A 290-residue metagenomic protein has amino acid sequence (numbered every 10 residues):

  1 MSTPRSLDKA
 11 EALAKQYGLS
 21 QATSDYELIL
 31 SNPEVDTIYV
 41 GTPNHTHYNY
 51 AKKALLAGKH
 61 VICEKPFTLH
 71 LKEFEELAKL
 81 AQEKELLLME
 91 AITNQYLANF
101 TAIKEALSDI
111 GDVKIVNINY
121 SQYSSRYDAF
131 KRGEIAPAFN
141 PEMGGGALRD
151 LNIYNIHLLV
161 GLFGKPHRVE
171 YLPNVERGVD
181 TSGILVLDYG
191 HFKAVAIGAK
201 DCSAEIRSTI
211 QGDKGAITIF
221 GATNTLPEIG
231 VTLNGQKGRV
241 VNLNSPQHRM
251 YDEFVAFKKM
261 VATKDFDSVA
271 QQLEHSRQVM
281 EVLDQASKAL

Functional and structural regions predicted by a protein language model:
M1-Y17, V261, L290: N-terminal Rossmann-like dinucleotide-binding module
R5-K9, V241-V255, Q271: Active-site loop of classical SDR/Rossmann-like NAD(P)-dependent oxidoreductases, centered on the catalytic Tyr-X3-Lys
S6-K9, Q16-A78: Beta-loop-alpha module in the N-terminal Rossmann-like domain of NAD(P)-dependent dehydrogenases, especially those
T23, C63, L88-E90, I219: Hydrophobic residues in well-ordered beta-strands that form the structural core
T37-Y39, A256-L290: C-terminal helix-rich "cap/oligomerization" subdomain common to oxidoreductases
E75-T93, D112-I115: Rossmann-fold dehydrogenase core element
N94-K165: Predominantly a Rossmann-like dinucleotide-binding segment in NAD(P)-dependent oxidoreductases
N155-T225, A256-T263: Contiguous beta-strand/loop segments that form the cofactor/metal-binding neighborhood of enzyme cores
